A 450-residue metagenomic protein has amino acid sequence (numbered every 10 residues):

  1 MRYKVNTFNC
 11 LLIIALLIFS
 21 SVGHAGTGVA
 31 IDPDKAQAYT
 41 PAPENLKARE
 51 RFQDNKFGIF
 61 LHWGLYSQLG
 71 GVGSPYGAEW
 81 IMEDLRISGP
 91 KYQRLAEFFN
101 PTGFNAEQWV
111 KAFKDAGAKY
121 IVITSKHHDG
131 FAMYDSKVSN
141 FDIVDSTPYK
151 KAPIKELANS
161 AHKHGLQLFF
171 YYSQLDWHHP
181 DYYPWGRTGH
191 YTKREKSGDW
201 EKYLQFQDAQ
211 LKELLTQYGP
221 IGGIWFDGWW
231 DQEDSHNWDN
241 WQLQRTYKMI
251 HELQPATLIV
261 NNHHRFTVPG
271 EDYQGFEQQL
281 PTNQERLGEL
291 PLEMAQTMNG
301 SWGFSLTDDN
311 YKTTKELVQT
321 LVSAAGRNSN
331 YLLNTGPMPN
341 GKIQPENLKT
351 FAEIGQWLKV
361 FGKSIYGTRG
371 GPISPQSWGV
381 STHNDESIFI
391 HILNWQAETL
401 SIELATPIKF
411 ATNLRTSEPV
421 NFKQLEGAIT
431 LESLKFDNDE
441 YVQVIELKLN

Functional and structural regions predicted by a protein language model:
R2-L11: Bacterial N-terminal signal peptides that target proteins for export
C10-S20: Bacterial N-terminal signal peptides
V22-H24: Sec/Tat signal peptide C-region and signal peptidase I cleavage site
G26-N450: Mature catalytic domains of secreted/periplasmic carbohydrate-active enzymes
